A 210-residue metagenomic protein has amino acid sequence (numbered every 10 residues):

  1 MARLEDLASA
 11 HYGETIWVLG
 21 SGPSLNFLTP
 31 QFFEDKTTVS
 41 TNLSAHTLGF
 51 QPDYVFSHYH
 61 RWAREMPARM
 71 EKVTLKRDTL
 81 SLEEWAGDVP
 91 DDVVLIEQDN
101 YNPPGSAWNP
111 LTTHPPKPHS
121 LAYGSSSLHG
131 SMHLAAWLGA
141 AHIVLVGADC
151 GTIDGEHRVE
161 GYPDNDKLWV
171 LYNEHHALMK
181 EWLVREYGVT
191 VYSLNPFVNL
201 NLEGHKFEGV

Functional and structural regions predicted by a protein language model:
M1-V210: Metal-ion/cofactor- or nucleotide/acyl-coenzyme-handling active-site neighborhoods
